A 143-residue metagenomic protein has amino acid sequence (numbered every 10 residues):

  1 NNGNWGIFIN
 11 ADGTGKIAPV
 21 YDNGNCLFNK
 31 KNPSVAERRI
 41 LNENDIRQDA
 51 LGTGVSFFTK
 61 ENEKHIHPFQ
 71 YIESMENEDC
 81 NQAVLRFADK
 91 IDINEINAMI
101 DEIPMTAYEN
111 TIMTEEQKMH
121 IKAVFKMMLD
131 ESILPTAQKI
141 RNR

Functional and structural regions predicted by a protein language model:
N1-I9: A short glycine-rich, hydrophobically flanked beta-strand micro-motif that places a catalytic Asp/Glu for divalent metal
F8-R143: C-terminal catalytic region of ATP-dependent kinase domains
